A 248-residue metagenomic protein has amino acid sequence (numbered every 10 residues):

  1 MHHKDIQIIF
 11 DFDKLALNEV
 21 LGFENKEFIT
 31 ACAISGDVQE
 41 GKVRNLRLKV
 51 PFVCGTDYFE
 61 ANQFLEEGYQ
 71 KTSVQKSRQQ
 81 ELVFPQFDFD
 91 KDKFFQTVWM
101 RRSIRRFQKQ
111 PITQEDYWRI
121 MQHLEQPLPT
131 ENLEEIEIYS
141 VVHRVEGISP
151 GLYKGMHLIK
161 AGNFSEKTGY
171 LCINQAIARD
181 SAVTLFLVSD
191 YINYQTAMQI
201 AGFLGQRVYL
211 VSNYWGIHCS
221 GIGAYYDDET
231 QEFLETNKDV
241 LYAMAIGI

Functional and structural regions predicted by a protein language model:
M1-I248: Acidic, surface-exposed loops and disordered segments
